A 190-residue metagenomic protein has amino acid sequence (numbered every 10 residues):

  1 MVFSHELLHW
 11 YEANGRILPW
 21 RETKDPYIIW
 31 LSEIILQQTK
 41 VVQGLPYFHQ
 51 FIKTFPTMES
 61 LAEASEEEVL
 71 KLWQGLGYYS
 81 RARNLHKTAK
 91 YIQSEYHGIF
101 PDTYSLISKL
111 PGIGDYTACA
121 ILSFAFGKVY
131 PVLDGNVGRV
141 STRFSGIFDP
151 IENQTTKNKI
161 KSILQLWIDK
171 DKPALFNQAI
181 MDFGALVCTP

Functional and structural regions predicted by a protein language model:
F3-P190: Catalytic cores of DNA base-excision repair glycosylases
